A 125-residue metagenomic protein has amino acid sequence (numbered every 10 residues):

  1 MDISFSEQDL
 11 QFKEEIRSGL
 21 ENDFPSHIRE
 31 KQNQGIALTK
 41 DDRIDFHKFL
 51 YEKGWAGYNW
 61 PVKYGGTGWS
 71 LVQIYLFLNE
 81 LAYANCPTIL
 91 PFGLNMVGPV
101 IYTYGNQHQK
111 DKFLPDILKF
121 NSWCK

Functional and structural regions predicted by a protein language model:
M1-K13: Intrinsic disorder at enzyme termini
L10-R17, I44, D111: Generic alpha-helical structural signal
E15-F24, L50-E52: N-terminal glycine-rich anion-binding loops that anchor highly charged ligand groups
S26-K125: Glycine-rich flavin
